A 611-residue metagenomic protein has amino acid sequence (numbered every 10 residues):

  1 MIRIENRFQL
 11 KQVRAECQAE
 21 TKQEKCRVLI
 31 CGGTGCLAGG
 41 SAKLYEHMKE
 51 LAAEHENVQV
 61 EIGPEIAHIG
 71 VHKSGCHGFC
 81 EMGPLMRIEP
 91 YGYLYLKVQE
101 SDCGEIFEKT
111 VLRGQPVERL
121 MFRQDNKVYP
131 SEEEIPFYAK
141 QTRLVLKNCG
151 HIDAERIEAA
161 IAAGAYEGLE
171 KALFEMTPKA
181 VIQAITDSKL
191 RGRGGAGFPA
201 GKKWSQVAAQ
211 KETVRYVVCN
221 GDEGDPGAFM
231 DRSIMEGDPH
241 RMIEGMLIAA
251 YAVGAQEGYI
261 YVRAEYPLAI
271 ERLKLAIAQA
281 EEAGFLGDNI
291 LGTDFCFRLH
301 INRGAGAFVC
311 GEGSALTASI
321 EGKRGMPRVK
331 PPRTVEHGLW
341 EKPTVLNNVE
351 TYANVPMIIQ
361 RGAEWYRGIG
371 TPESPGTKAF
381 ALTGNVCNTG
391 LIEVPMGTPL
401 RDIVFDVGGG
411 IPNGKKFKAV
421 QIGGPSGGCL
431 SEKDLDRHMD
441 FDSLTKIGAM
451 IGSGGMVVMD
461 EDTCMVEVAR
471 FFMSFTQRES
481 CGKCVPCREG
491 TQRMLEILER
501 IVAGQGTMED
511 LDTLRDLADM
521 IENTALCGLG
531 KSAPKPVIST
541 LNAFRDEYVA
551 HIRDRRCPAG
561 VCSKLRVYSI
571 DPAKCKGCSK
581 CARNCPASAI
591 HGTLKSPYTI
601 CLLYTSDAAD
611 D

Functional and structural regions predicted by a protein language model:
I2-C26, A42-V71, M82, E89-F122 (+10 more regions): Ferredoxin-type iron-sulfur electron-transfer modules in oxidoreductases and energy-metabolism complexes
G33-G35, D187-S205, G306-T317, S480-E489 (+1 more regions): Conserved phosphate/anionic-ligand binding catalytic regions in large, soluble enzymes, centered on
M121-I185, E350, M357-G362: Flexible inter-domain linker/hinge segments
K140-Q141, I270-M396, G408: Hydrophobic alpha-helical positions that pack around
A172-Q210, E393, Q421-F441: Accessory "access/gating" subregions that flank catalytic or transport cores
G376-N388, M396, L400, V561-K595 (+1 more regions): C-terminal accessory/binding modules appended to enzymatic or scaffolding proteins
G397-P412: Short amphipathic, charge-patterned alpha-helical segments
Y604-A609: Conserved small/polar residues in nucleotide/adenosyl-binding loops
